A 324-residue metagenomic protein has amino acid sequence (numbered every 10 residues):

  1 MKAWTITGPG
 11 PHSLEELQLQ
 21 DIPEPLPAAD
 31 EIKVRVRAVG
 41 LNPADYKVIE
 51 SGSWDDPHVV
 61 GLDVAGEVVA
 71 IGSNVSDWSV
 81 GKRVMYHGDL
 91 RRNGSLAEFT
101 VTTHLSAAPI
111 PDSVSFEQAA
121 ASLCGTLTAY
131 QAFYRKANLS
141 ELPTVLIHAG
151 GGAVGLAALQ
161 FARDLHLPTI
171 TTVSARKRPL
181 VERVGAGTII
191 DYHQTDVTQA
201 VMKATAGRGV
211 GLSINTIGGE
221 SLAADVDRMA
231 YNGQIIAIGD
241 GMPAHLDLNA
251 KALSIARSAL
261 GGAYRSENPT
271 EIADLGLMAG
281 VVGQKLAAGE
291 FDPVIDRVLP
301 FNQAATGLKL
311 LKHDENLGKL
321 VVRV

Functional and structural regions predicted by a protein language model:
M1, A287-R297, A305-V324: C-terminal capping/lid region of NAD(P)-dependent oxidoreductase domains
P23-G40, V48-R91: Glycine-rich beta-strand-centered segment in the early N-terminal region that forms part of a ligand/cofactor-binding
D112-S115, N138-T144, R208: Short helix-loop-beta connector
A120-Q194, V226: Mid-domain Rossmann-like dinucleotide-binding core that forms the NAD(H)/NADP(H) cofactor-binding site
T188-S258: Glycine-rich cofactor phosphate-binding loops and adjacent beta1-alpha1 units of small-molecule cofactor enzyme domains
D247-R297: C-terminal substrate-binding/catalytic core of Rossmann-like NAD(P)-dependent dehydrogenases/reductases
